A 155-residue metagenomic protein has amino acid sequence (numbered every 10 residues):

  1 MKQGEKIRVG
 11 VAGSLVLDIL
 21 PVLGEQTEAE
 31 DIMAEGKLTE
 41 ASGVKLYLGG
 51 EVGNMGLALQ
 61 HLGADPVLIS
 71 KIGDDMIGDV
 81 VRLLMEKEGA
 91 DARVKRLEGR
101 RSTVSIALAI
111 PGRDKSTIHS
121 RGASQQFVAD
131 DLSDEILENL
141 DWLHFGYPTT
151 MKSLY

Functional and structural regions predicted by a protein language model:
M1-I69, M76-V80, K87: Glycine-rich phosphate/adenosyl-contacting loop at the front of the ribokinase-like
M1-V22, L83-L97, A109-Y155: Ribokinase/PfkB-type carbohydrate-kinase core domain
I7, S102-V104: Change "...and in nucleic-acid phosphodiester-cleaving endonucleases..." to "...and in nucleic-acid processing enzymes
T27, T39, T103, T117 (+1 more regions): Residue-identity detector for threonine
I69-D74, A92-R101: Beta-strand->loop->alpha-helix junctions that form or flank phosphate-binding loops in nucleotide-handling enzymes
I77, R101-S102, Q125: Short acidic loop-to-helix transition motifs that present clustered carboxylates
D79-R82, S105-A107: Short secondary-structure transition/capping segments
